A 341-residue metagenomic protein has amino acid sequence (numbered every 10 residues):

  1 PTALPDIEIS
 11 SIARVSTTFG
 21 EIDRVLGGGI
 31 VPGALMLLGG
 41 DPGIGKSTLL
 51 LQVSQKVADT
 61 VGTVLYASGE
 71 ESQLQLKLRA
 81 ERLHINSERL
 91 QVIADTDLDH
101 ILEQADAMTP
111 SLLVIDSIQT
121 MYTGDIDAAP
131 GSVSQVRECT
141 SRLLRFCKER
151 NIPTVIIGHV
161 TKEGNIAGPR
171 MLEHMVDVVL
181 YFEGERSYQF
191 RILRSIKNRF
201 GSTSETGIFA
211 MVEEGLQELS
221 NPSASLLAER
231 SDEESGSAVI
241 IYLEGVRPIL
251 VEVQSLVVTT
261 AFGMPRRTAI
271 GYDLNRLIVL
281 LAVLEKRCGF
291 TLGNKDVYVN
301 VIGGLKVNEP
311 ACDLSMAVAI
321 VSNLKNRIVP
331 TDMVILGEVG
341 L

Functional and structural regions predicted by a protein language model:
P1-G29, M121-A129, Q217-S220, L227-E233: P-loop NTPase nucleotide-binding/switch module
T2-L83, L102, D106: The Walker A/P-loop phosphate-binding site
S11-A13, G39, L65, S87-D95 (+4 more regions): Flexible beta-alpha connector loops of hexameric P-loop NTPases
V25, L76, D116, G158 (+6 more regions): Residue-level signature of catalytic and energy-coupling elements of molecular machines, predominantly ATP/GTP-dependent
P42-I44, E70-L74, R82-I85, T96-H100 (+10 more regions): Conserved nucleotide-binding/hydrolysis micro-motifs of P-loop NTPases
D59-A129, S134: Nucleotide-state-sensitive switch-loop elements of NTP-binding domains
L144-S231: Phosphate-binding/switch region of NTP-binding enzymes
E205-G340: Conserved P-loop NTPase/AAA+ ATPase motor core
